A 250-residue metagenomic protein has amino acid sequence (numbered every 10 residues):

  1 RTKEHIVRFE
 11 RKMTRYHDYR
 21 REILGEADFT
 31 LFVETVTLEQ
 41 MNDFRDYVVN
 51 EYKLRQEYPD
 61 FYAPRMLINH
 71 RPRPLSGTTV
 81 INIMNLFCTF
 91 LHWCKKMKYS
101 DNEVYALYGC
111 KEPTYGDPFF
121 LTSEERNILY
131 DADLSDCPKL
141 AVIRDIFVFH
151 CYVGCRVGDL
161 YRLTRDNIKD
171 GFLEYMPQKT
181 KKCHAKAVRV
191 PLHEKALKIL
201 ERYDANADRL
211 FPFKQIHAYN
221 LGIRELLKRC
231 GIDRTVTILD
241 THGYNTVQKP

Functional and structural regions predicted by a protein language model:
R1-H70: Basic/aromatic-enriched alpha-helical hairpins
R8-R11, N85, T89, E194 (+2 more regions): Generic recognition of well-ordered alpha-helical segments within structured catalytic/regulatory domains
K12-Y19, D43, Y47, T79-K96 (+1 more regions): Alpha-helical scaffold segments in carbohydrate-active enzymes
D18-F29, C94-E103, I232-I238: Surface-exposed helix-capping loop/turn segments at secondary-structure junctions
M41, F87, L91, L160 (+1 more regions): Short, basic/aromatic-rich helical patch in the C-terminal catalytic core of site-specific tyrosine
E57-Y58, L67-N85, K96-V157, Y161 (+1 more regions): Basic, Lys/Arg- and aromatic-enriched nucleic-acid-binding interface segment
G109, V153, R162-R202: Conserved tyrosine-mediated DNA breakage-rejoining catalytic core shared by Y-recombinases
Y115, K181-K249: C-terminal catalytic core of Y-nucleophile DNA break-rejoin enzymes
